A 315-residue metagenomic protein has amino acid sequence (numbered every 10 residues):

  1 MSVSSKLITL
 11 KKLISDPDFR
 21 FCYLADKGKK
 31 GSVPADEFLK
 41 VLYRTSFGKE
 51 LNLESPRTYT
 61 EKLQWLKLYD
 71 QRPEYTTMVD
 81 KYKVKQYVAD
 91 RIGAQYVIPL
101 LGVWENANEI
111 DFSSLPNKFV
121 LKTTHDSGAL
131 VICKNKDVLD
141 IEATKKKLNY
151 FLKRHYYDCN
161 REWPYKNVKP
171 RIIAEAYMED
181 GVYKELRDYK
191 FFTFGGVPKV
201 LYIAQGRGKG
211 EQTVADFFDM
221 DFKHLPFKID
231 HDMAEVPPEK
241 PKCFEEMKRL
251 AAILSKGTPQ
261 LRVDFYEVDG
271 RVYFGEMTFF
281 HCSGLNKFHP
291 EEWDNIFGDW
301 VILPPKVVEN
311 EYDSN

Functional and structural regions predicted by a protein language model:
M1-D70: Membrane-proximal basic amphipathic "stem/tether" segments
S55-D137, N149-Y150, R154-W163: A conserved helix-loop-beta module that forms one wall/lid of the active-site cleft in ATP-utilizing catalytic domains
K85, N108-D111, S127-I132, D140 (+5 more regions): Short catalytic/ligand-binding loop motif for oxyanion handling, primarily in non-cytosolic enzymes, centered on
W104, H125, A176-M178, T193-G195 (+1 more regions): Short, flexible loop/turn elements at secondary-structure junctions
L115, L139-D230: Phosphate-binding site of ATP-dependent enzymes
T124, V131, L201, V214-A234 (+4 more regions): C-terminal and inter-domain tail/linker signature
N167-R171, A215-V272: A long amphipathic alpha-helix within ATP-dependent nucleotide-binding catalytic cores
R249, E267-N315: C-terminal active-site "lid" helix and adjoining low-complexity regulatory extension at the edge of ATP-using catalytic
